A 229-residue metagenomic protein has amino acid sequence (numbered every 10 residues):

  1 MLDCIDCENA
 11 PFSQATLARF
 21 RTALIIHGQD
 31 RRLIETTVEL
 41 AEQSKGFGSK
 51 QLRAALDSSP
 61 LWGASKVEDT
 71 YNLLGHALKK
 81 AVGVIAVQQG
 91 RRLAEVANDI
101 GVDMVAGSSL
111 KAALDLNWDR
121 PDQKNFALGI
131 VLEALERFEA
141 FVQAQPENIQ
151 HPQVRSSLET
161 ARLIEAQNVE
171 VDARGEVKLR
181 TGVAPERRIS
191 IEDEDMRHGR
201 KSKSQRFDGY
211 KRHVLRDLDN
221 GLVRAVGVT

Functional and structural regions predicted by a protein language model:
I5-E8, F12-T229: Polybasic low-complexity intrinsically disordered regions
